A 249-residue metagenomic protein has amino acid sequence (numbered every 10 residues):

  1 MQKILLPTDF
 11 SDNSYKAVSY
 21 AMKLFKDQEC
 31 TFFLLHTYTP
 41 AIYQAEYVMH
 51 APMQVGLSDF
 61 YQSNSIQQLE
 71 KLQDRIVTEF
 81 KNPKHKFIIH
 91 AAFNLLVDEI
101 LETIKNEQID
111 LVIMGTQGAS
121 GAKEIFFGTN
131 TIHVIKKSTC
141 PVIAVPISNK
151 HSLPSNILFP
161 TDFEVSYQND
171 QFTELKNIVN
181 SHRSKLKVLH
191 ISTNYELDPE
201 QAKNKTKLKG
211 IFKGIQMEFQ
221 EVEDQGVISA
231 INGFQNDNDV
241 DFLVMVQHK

Functional and structural regions predicted by a protein language model:
M1-V55, N156-E221, V240-F242: Small/aliphatic-rich secondary-structure junction motif
S14, F93, E124, Q168 (+1 more regions): A conditional alpha-helix N-cap/helix-loop micro-motif detector
M53-Q67: A short acidic, glycine-rich active-site loop that binds or catalyzes chemistry on phosphate/adenosine moieties
D74-V112, F212-K249: Structural beta-alpha unit
L96, F127, Q171, N204 (+1 more regions): Amphipathic coiled-coil/heptad-repeat helices and related helical stalk/stem segments that mediate oligomerization
I100-K150, Q235-K249: Gly/Ser-rich helix-loop-strand patches that form or flank binding pockets for ribonucleotide-derived cofactors
